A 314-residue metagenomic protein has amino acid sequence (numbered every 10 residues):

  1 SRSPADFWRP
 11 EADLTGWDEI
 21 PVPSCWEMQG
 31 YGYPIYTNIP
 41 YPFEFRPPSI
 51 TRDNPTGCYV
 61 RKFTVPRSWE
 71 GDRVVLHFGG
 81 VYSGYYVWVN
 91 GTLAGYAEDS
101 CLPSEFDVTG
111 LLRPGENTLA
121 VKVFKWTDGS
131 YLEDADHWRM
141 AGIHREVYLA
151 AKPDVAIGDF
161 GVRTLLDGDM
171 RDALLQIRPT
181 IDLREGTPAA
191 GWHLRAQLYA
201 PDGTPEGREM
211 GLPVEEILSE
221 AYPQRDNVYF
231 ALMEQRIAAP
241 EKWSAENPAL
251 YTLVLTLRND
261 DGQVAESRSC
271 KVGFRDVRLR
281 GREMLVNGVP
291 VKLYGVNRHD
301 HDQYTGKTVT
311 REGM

Functional and structural regions predicted by a protein language model:
W17, C25-Q29, S49, D53-D159 (+2 more regions): Accessory beta-strand-rich segments of carbohydrate-active enzymes
W69-R73, L112-E116, T187-A189, Y222 (+1 more regions): Short glycine/proline/serine/threonine-rich loop/turn segments at secondary-structure transition edges
V89, D172-E216: Beta-strand-rich binding/interaction modules
L102-S104, E220-I237: Aromatic sugar-binding surface patches on proteins that engage polysaccharides or sugar-phosphate polymers
F124, N247-N259: Internal, hydrophobic beta-strand segments that form the core of beta-sheet-rich folds
G161, V254-M314: N-terminal carbohydrate-binding accessory modules
T164-A173: Short, solvent-exposed loop/linker segments at the N-terminal edge of repeated beta-sheet extracellular domains
